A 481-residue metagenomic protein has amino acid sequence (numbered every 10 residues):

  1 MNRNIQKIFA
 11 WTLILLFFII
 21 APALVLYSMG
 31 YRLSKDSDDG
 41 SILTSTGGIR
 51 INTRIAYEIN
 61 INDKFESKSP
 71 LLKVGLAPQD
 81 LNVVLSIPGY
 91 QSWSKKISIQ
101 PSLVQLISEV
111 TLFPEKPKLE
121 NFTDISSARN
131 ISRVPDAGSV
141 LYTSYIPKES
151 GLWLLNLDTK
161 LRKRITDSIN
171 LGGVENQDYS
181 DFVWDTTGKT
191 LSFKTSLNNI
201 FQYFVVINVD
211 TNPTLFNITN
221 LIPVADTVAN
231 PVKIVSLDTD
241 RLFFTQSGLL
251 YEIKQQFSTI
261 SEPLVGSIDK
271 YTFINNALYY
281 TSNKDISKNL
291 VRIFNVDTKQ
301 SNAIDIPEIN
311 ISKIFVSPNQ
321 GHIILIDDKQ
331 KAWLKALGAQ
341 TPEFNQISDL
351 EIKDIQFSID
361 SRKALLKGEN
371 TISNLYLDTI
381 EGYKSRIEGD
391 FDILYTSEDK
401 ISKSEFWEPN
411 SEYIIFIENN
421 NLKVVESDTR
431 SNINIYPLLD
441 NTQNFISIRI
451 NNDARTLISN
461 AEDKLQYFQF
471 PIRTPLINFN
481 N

Functional and structural regions predicted by a protein language model:
M1-W153: Short loop/turn and low-complexity linker motifs enriched in small/turn-promoting residues
I42-G47, L103-Q105, T111-N481: Sequence signature of WD/YWTD-type beta-propeller architectures
